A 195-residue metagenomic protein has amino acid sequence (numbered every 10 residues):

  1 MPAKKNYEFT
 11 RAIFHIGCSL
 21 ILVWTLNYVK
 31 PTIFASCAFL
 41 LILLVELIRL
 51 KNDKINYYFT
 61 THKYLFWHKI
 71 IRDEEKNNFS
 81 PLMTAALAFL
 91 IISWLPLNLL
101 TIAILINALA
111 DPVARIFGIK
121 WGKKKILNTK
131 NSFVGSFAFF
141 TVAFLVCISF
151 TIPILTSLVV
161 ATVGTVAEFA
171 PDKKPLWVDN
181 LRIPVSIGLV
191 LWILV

Functional and structural regions predicted by a protein language model:
M1-A35, L44-S149, L158-L194: Interhelical loop and helix-boundary elements at the membrane-water interface of polytopic inner-membrane proteins
A38-F39: Alpha-helical transmembrane segments
I154: Catalytic phosphate-donor-binding core of small-molecule kinases
